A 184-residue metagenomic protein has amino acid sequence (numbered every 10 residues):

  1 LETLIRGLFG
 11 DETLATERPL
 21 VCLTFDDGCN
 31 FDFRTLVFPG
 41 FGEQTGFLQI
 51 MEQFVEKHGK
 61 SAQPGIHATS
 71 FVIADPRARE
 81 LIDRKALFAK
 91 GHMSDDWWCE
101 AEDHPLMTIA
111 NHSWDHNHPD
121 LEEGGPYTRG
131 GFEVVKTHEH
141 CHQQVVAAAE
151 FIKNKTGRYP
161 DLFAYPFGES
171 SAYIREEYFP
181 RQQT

Functional and structural regions predicted by a protein language model:
L1, Y159-P160, E169-T184: His/Asp/Glu-enriched short active-site or ligand-binding loop at hydrolase and phosphoryl-transfer sites
L1-L106, Y159, Y165: Active-site beta->alpha N-cap acidic-glycine motif
N30, E52, E56, V146 (+3 more regions): Sec-exported extracytoplasmic/periplasmic mature domains
F31, H116-H118, F167-A172: Active-site environment of divalent metal-dependent phosphoester hydrolases
R34, E80-D83, L121-E122, A172-Y178: A short acidic (Asp/Glu
L36, M93, C99-H104, W114-T156: Alpha-helical scaffold elements lining the catalytic groove of polysaccharide deacetylases
V37-Q44, Y127-F132, R175-T184: Charged, glycine/proline-rich intrinsically disordered loops and linkers
